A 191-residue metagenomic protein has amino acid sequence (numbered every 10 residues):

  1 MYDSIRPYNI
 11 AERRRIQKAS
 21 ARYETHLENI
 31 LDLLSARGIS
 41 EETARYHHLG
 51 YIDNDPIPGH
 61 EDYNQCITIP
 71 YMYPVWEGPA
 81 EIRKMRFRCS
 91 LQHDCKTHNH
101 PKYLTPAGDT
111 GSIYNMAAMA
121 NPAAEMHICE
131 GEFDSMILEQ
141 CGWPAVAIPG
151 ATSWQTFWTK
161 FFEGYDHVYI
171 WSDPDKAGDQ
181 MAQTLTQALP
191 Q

Functional and structural regions predicted by a protein language model:
M1, Q155-Q191: Modules that initiate DNA replication and primer synthesis
M1-H26: Conserved active-site segments centered on acidic
L31-A44: Compact soluble domain cores
D32, M136-I137, Q187: Surface-exposed charge patches
E41-E61: Short, basic/aromatic recognition patches
N54-D166, M181-A182: Phosphate-handling DNA/RNA-contact segment within nucleic-acid enzymes
